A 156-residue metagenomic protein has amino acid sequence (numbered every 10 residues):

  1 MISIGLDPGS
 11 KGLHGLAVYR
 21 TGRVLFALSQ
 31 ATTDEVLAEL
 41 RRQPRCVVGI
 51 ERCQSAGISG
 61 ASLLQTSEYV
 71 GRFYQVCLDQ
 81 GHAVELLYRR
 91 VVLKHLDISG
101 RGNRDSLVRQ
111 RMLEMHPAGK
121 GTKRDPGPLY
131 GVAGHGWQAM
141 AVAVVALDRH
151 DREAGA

Functional and structural regions predicted by a protein language model:
M1-A156: Phosphate- and other anionic-substrate recognition elements at nucleic-acid/protein interfaces
